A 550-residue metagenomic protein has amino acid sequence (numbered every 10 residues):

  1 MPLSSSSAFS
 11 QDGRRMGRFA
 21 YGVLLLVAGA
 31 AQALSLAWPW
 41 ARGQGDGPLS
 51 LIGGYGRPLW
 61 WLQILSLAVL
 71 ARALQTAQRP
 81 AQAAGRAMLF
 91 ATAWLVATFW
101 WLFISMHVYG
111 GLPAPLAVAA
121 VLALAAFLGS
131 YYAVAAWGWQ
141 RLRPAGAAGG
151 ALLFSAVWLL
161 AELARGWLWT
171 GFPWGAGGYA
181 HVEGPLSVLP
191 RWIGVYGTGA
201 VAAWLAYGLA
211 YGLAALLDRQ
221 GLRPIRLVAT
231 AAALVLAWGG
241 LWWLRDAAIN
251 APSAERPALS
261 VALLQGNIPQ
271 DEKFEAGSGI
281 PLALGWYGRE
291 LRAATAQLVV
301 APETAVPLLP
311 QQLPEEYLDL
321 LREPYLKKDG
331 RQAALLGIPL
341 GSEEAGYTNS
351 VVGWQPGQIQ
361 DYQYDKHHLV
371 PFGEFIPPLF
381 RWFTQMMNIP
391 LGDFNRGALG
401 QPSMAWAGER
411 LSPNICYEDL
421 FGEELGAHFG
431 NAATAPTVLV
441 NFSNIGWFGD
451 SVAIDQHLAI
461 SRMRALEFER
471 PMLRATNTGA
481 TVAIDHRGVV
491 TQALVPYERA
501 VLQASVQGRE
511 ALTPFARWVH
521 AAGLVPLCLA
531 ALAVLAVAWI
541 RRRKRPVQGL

Functional and structural regions predicted by a protein language model:
P2-A247, F442, G449-D450, T476-T478 (+3 more regions): Membrane-embedded alpha-helical bundles of multi-pass enzymes that act on lipidic or dolichyl-linked glycan substrates
R245-A522: Soluble catalytic domains of enzymes that build or remodel membrane lipids, polysaccharides, and related
